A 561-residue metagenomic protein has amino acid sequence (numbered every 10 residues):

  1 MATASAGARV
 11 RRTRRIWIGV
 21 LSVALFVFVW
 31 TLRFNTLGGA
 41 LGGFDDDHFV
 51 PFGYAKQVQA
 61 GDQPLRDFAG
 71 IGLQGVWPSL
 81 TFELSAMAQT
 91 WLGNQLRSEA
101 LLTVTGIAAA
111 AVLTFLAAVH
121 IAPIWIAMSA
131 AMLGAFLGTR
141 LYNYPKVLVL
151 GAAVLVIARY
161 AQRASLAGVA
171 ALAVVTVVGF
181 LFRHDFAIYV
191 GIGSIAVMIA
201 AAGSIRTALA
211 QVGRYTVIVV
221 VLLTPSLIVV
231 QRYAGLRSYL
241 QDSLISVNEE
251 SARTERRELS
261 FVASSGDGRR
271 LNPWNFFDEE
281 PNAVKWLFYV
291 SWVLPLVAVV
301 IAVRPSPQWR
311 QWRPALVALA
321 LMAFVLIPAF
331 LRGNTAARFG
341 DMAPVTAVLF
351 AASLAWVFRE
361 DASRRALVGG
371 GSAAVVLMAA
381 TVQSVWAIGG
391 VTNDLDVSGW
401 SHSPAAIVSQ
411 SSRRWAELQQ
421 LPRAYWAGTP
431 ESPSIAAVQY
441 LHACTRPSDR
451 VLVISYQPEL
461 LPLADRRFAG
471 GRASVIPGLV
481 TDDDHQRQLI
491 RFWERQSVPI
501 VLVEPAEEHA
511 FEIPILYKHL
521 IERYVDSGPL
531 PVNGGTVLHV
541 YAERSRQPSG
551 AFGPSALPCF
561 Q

Functional and structural regions predicted by a protein language model:
L37-D46, A60-F82, L222: Membrane-proximal lumenal/periplasmic loop motifs of glycosylation machinery
V50-V58, G70-N94, L101, V262-N272: Short hydrophobic/aromatic helix or loop-helix immediately within or flanking a transmembrane segment in polytopic
W77, D185-I188, V230-Y233, V376-A556: Extracytoplasmic
L101-I121, S129, A152, A298-I301: Transmembrane-helix motifs of polytopic, lipid-linked glycan transferases
T114-F136, G151, A164-A171: Transmembrane-helix signature of polytopic, membrane-embedded enzymes that assemble or transfer cell-envelope glycans
V119, A153-A171, R206, E279 (+2 more regions): Membrane-interface transmembrane helices that cradle and orient dolichyl/undecaprenyl
G134-F136, G168-H184, V190-I195, M322-A329: Membrane-interface alpha helices of multi-pass inner-membrane proteins
I188, V325, L331-S363, G369-A373 (+1 more regions): Hydrophobic/aromatic-rich transmembrane helices and adjacent perimembrane loops
